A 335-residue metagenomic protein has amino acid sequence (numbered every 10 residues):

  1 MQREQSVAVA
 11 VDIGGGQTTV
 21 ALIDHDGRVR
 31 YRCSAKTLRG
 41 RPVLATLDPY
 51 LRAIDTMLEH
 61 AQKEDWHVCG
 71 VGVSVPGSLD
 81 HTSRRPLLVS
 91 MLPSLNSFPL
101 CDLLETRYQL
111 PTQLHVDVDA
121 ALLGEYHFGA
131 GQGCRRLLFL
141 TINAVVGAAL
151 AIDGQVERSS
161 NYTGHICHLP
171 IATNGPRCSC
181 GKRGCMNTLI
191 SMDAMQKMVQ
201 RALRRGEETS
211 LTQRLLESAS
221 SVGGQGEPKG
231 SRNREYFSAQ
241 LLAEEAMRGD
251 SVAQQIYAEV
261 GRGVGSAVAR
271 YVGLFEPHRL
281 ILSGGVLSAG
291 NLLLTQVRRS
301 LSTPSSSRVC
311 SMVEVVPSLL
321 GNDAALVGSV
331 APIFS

Functional and structural regions predicted by a protein language model:
M1-C69, D80-R85, D102-L110, H127-C134 (+2 more regions): ATP-binding/phosphotransfer module of carbohydrate and carboxylate kinases, centering on a glycine-rich
T18-L22, V146-A151: Short beta-strand scaffold segments in enzyme catalytic cores
C33-A35, S90, S160: Short hydrophobic alpha-helix segments
K36-R39, S94, T163-I166: A short acidic/small-residue loop/turn micro-motif
R84-N96: A charged helix-plus-loop insertion that forms the helical arch/lid used to bind and gate nucleic-acid substrates
T112-V116, L150: General beta-strand structural signal in soluble alpha/beta enzymes
D117, N143, S329: Active-site glycine-centered loops adjacent to acidic/histidine catalytic or metal-binding residues that shape
